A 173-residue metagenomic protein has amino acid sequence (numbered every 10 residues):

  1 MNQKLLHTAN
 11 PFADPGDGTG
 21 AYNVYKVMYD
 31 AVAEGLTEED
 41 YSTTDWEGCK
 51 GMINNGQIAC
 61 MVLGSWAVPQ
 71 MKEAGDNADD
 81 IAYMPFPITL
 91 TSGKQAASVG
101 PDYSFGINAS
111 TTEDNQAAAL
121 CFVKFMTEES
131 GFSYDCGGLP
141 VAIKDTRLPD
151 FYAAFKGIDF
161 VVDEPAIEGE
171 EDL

Functional and structural regions predicted by a protein language model:
M1-T8, Y25, Y29, K94-A109: Periplasmic solute-binding protein
H7-S42: Glycine-centered hinge/linker elements that transmit conformational signals in sensory and ligand-binding systems
Y22, K26, D30, G51 (+2 more regions): Solvent-exposed, polar/charged alpha-helical surfaces in well-ordered, non-transmembrane soluble domains, broadly
E34-Y41, M61, D79-Y83, F132-C136: Acidic/polar loop patches that form or flank catalytic/metal-binding clefts of enzymes that bind anionic ligands
D40-N54: Short helix-initiation/N-cap motifs at beta->coil->alpha
N54-L63: Alpha-to-beta junction loops
A67-N77, L90-L173: C-terminal lobe and pocket-closing loops of periplasmic/extracytoplasmic Venus-flytrap solute-binding proteins
I81-T91: A structural supersecondary motif
